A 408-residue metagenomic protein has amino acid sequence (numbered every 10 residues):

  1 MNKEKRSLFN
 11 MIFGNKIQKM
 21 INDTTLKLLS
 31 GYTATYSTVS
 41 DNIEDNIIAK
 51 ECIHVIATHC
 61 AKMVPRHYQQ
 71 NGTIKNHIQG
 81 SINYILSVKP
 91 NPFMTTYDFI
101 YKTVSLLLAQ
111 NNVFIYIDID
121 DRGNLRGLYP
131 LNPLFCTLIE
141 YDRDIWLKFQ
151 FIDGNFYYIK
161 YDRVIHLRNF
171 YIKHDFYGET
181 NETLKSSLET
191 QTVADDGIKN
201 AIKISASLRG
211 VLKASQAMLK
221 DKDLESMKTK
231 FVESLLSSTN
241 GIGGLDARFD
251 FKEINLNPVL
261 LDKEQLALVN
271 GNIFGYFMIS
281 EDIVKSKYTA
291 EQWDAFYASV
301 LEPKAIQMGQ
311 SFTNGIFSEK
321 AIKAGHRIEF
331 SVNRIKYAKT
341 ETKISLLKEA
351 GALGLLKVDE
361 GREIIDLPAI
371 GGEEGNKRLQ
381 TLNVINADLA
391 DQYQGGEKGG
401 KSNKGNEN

Functional and structural regions predicted by a protein language model:
M1-L261, A267-L268, N272-G275, I279 (+1 more regions): Structured, contiguous alpha/beta core segments that scaffold functional sites
A49, I53, A57-C60, T103 (+2 more regions): C-terminal amphipathic alpha-helical
